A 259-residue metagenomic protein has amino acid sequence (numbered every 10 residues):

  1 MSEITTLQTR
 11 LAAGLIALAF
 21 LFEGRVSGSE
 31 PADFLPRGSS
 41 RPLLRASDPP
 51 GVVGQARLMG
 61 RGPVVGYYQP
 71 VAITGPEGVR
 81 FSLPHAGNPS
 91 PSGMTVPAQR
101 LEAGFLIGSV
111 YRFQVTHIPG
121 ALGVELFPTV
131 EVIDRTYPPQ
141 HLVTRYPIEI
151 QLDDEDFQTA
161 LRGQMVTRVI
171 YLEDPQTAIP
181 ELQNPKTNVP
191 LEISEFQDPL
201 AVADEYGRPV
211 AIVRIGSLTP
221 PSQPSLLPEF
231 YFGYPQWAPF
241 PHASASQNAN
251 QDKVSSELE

Functional and structural regions predicted by a protein language model:
M1-L7, L11-A12, F22-G87, I107 (+1 more regions): Intrinsically disordered, low-complexity Gly/Pro-rich repeat tracts
Q69-P70, Q114-T116: Short edge beta-strand/loop segments characteristic of extracellular beta-sandwich folds
S92-A103, S109-Q114: N-terminal post-signal-peptidase region of extra-cytosolic proteins
S109-F113, L126, A211: Residue-level detector of short, conserved catalytic/binding motifs and their immediate flanks
I118-G120: Short solvent-exposed strand-capping/beta-turn motif centered on an Asx-Ser/Thr pair
L122-V124, P138: Acidic (E/D-rich), amphipathic helical modules within compact regulatory domains
V124-T129, L182: Short, hydrophobic/aromatic beta-strand segments
E131-P139: Short edge-strand/loop segments of extracellular domains
